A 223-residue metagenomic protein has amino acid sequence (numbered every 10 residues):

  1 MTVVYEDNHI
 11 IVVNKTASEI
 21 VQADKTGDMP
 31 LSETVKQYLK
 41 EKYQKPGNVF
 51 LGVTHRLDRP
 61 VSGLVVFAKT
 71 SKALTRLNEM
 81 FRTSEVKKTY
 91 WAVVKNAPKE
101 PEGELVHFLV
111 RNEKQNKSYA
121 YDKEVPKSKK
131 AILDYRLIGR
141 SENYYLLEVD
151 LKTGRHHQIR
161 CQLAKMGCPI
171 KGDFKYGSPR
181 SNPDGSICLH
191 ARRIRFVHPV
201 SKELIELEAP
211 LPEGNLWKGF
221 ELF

Functional and structural regions predicted by a protein language model:
M1-F223: RNA pseudouridine synthases
